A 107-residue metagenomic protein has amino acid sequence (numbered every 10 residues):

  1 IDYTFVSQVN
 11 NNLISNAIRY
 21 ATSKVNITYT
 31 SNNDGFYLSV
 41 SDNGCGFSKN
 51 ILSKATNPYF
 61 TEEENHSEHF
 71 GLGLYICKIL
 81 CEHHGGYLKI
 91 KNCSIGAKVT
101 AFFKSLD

Functional and structural regions predicted by a protein language model:
I1: Conserved micro-motifs of the catalytic ATP-binding
N11-N12, N16: Conserved polar catalytic motif of the HATPase_c/GHKL fold
S23, G85-G86: Conserved glycine-rich
K24-D34: Short beta-strand/loop element within the Bergerat-fold HATPase_c
D42: Acidic ATP/Mg2+-coordinating residue in the GHKL
F47-F60: Short conserved segment of the HATPase_c
G73-C77: Short alpha-helical Gxxx[C/S/T] motif in the catalytic ATP-binding
L80-C81: Detector for a conserved hydrophobic position within an alpha-helical segment of the HATPase_c
